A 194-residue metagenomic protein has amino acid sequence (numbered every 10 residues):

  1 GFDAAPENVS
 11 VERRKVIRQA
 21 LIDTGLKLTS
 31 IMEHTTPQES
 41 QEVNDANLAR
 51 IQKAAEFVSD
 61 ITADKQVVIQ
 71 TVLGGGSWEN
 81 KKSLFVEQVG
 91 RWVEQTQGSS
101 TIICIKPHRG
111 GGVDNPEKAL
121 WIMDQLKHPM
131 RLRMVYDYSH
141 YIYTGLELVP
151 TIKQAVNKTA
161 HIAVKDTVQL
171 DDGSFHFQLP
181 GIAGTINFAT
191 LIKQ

Functional and structural regions predicted by a protein language model:
G1-D3, S174, G184-Q194: Short, intrinsically disordered, charge-balanced linker/junction segments flanking boundaries in proteins
G1-R18, G76: Glycine-rich, proline-tolerant flexible connector loops at the mouths of alpha/beta enzymes
F2-A5, P37-E42, G75-N80, Y143-G145 (+1 more regions): A short acidic, helix-capping loop that chelates divalent metal ions and anchors anionic groups
A4-N8, D45, H176-I182: Short glycine-enriched, charge-decorated loop/helix-capping segments at active-site entrances that position
S10-D23, Q52-I61, E147-A160, A189-Q194: Short amphipathic alpha-helices and their capping/turn segments at secondary-structure boundaries
V11-K15, Q41-N44, L48, Q52 (+4 more regions): Structural motif corresponding to alpha-helix initiation and N-cap regions
A20-K27, E33, P37-M134: Active-site acidic/histidine proton-transfer and metal-coordination neighborhood in alpha/beta enzyme cores
G90-T185: Acidic/histidine-rich catalytic cores of soluble enzymes
